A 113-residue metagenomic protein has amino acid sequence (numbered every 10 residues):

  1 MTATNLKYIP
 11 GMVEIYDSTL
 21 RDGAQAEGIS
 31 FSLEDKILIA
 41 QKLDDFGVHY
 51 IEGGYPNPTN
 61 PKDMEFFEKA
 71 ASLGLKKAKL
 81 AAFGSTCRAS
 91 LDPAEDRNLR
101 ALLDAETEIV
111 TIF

Functional and structural regions predicted by a protein language model:
M1-K7, A94-A105: Short amphipathic alpha-helices and their capping/turn segments at secondary-structure boundaries
N5-G28, I109-F113: N-terminal small/glycine-rich loop or linker at the start of catalytic domains across soluble metabolic enzymes
I9-V13, G47-H49, L75-L80, E106-E108: Short, well-ordered coil/turn segments that N-cap beta-strands
Y16-D35, A82-P93: Active-site mouth loops of central-metabolism enzymes
D35-N57, A101-I109: Catalytic domains of carbohydrate-active enzymes, especially glycoside hydrolases
V48-G74, A82-L91, I112: Glycine-rich, proline-tolerant flexible connector loops at the mouths of alpha/beta enzymes
F67-L75, R97-E108: Acidic (Asp/Glu)-rich catalytic clusters
A81-A82, L99: N-terminal catalytic cores of secreted or lumenal carbohydrate-active enzymes
